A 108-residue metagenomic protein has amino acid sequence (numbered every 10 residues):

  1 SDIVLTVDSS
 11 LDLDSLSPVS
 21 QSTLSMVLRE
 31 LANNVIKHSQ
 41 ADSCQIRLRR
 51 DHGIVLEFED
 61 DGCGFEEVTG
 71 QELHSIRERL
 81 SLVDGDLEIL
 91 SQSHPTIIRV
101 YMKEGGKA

Functional and structural regions predicted by a protein language model:
T6-R29: Conserved short strand/loop->alpha-helix "switch" segment adjacent to the catalytic nucleotide/phosphoryl-transfer site
S20, H52-L56, T96: Short beta-strand element(s) in the Bergerat
Q21-S43: Conserved ATP-binding N-box helix of the HATPase_c
S43-G53: Short beta-strand/loop element within the Bergerat-fold HATPase_c
D60: Acidic ATP/Mg2+-coordinating residue in the GHKL
C63-G64: Glycine-rich G1-box
V68-R99: ATP phosphate-binding glycine-rich loop and adjacent ATP-lid/helix-beta elements within ATP-binding kinase/ATPase
R99-G106: C-terminal beta-strand of the catalytic ATP-binding
